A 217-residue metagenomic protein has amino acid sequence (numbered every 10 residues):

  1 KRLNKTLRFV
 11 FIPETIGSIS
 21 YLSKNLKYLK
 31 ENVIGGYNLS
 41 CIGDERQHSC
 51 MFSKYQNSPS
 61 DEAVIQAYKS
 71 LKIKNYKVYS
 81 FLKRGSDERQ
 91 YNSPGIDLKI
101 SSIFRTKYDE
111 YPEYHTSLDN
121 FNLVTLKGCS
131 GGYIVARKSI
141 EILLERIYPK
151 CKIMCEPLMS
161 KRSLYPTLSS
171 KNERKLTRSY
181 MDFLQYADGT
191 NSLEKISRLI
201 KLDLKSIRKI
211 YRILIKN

Functional and structural regions predicted by a protein language model:
K1-N57, V78-S93: Acidic/histidine-rich catalytic neighborhood of metal-dependent amide-processing enzymes
R2-T6, K74-F81, L144-C155: Flexible, glycine/charged-enriched surface loops at secondary-structure junctions
S20, P59-E62, S86, K127-V135 (+3 more regions): Generic recognition of stable, solvent-exposed alpha-helical segments in well-folded globular domains
C41-G43, P59-K72: Phosphate/diphosphate-binding loops
C41-Q47, E110-D119, K161-R162, T190: Short acidic (Asp/Glu) and glycine-rich catalytic loops that position anionic groups and cofactors
G85-L143, E194: Active-site-adjacent mobile loop/cap segments within catalytic or ligand-binding domains
L118, N122-Q185: Acidic, low-complexity/disordered tracts enriched in E/D and polar residues
K175-N217: Long, charge-rich, low-complexity alpha-helical segments
